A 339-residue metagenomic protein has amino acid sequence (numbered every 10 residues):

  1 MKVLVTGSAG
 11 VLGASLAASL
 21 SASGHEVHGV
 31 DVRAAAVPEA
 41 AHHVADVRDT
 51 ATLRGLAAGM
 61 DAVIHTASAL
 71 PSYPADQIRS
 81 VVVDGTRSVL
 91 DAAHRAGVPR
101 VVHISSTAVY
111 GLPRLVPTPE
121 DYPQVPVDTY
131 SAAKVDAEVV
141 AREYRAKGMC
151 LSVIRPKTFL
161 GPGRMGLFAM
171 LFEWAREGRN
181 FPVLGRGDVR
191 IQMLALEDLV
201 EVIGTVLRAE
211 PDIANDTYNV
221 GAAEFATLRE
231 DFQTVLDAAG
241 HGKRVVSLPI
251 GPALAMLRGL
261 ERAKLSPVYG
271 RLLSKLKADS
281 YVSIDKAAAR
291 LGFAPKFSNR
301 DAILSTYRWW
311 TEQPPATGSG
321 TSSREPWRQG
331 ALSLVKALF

Functional and structural regions predicted by a protein language model:
V3-S23: N-terminal Rossmann NAD(P)H-binding glycine-rich loop of SDR-like oxidoreductase domains
A45-D84, A92, T107-L112: NAD(P)H-binding glycine-rich loop region in Rossmannoid oxidoreductase-like domains and their noncatalytic homologs
R79-T86, V102, A133-K134, Q192: Short alpha-helix in the Rossmann-fold core of NAD(P)-dependent oxidoreductases
S88-Y130, Y144: Conserved Rossmann-fold NAD(P)-dependent oxidoreductase catalytic core, especially the SDR/UDP-sugar
V127-S152: Active-site Tyr-X1-5-Lys
D136, R164-M170, G185-L207, N215-D216 (+1 more regions): Substrate-positioning beta->alpha
S152-M170: Flexible, glycine-rich beta-alpha linker
A209-V268, I284, R300, L304-Y307 (+3 more regions): Mid/C-terminal beta-alpha module of Rossmann-like enzyme folds, strongest in SDR-family dehydrogenases/epimerases
